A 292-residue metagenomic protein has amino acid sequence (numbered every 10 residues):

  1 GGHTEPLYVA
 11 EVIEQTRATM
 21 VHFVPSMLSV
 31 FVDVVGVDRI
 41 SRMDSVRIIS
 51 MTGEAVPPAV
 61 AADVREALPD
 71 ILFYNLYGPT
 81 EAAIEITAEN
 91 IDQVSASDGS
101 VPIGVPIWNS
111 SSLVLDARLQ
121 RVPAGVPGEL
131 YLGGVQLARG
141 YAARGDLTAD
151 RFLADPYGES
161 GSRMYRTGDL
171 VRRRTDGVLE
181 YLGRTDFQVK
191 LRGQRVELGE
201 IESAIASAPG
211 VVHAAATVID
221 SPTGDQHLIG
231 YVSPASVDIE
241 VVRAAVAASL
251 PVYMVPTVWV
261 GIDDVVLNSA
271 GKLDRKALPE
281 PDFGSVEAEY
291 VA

Functional and structural regions predicted by a protein language model:
G1-P102, N109-S111, D116-R121, H213: Adenylate-forming
E66, L72-N75, N90-V291: AMP-dependent adenylate-forming
